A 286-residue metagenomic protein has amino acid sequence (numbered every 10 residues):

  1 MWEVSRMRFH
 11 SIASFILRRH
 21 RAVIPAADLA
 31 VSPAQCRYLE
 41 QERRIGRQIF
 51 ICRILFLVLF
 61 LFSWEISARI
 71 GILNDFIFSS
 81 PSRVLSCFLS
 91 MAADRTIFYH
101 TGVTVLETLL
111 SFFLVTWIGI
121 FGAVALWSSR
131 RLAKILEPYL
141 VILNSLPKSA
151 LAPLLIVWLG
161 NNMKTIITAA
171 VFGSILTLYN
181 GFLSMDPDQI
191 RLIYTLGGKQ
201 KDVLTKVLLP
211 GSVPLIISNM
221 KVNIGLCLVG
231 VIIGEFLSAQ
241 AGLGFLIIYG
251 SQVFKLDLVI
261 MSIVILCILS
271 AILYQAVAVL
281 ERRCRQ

Functional and structural regions predicted by a protein language model:
M1-L55, Q275-Q286: Transmembrane alpha-helical segments of polytopic membrane transport and secretion proteins
Y38, E42, G46, I70-F113: Periplasmic/extracellular loop-to-transmembrane helix junction in inner-membrane transport proteins
L110-L140: Transmembrane-helix boundary motif in ABC transporter permease subunits
R130, L183, P214, I260-Q286: C-terminal transmembrane helix and the adjacent membrane-cytosol boundary/short C-terminal tail of inner/organellar
V141-G173, G181: Generic hydrophobic transmembrane alpha-helix motif, especially the helices
L146, F182-D188, L192-S212, Q252: Short helix-to-coil transition segments within interhelical loops that connect adjacent transmembrane helices
I156-W158, F182, V229-L266, R285: Glycine-rich helix-loop "coupling/hinge" segments at transmembrane-helix boundaries in multipass transporters
T168, K201-G234, V277: Transmembrane alpha-helices
